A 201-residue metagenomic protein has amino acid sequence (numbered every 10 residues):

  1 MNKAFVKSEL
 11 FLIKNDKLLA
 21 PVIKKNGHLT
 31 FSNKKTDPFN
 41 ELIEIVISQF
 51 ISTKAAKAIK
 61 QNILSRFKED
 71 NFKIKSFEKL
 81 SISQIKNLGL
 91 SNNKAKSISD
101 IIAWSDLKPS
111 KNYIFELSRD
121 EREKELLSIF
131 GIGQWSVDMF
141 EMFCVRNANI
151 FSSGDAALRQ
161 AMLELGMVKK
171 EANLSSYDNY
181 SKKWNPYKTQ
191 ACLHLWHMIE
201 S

Functional and structural regions predicted by a protein language model:
M1-T30, A95-K96, D100, S118-R119 (+1 more regions): C-terminal accessory module of base-excision DNA glycosylases/AP lyases that mediates lesion recognition and DNA
L18-A20, K25, S52, A56-S128 (+1 more regions): Alpha-helical ds-nucleic-acid-binding substructure associated with the helix-hairpin-helix region of base-excision DNA
T30-S32, K124: Short, solvent-exposed helix-loop connector elements
K35-N40, F77: Short, flexible turn/loop "capping" segments at secondary-structure junctions
P38, L42-I43, A55-I59, K94-S97 (+2 more regions): Residue-level detector of well-ordered alpha-helical segments, enriched for hydrophobic/aromatic packing positions
L42, V46, F50: Short, aromatic/basic-rich helix-turn unit that serves as a nucleic-acid recognition element
I47, K68, I82, A103-S110 (+3 more regions): A broad detector of the eukaryotic-type serine/threonine protein kinase catalytic domain
